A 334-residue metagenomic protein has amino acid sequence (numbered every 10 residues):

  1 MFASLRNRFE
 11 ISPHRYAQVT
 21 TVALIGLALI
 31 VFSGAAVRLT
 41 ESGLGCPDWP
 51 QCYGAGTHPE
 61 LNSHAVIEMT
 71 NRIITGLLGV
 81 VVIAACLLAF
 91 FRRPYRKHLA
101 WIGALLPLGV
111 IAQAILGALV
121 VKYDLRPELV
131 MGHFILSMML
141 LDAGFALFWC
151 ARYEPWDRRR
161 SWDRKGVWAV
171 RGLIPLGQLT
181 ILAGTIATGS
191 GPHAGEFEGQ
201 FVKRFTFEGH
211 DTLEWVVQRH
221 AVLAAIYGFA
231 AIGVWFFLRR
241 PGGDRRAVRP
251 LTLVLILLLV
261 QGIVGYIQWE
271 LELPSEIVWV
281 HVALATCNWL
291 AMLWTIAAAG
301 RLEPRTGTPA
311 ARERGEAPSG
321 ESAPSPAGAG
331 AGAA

Functional and structural regions predicted by a protein language model:
M1-A334: Polytopic transmembrane helical bundles with strong interfacial aromatic enrichment
